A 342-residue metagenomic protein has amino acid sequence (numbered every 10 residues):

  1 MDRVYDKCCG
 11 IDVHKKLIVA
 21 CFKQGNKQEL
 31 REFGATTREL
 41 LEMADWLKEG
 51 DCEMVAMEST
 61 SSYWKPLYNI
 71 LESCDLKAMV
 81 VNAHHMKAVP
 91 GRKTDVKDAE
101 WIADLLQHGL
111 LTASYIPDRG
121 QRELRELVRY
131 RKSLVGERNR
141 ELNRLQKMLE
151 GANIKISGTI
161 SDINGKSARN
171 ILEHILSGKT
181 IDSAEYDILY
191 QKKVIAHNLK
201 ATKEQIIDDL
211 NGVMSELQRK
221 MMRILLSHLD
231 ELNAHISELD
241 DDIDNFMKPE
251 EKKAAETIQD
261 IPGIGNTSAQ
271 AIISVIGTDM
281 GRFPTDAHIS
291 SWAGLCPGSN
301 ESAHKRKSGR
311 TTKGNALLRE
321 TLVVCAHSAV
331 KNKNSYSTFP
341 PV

Functional and structural regions predicted by a protein language model:
M1-V342: A detector of single, family-specific signature residues that are central to catalytic or substrate-handling motifs
